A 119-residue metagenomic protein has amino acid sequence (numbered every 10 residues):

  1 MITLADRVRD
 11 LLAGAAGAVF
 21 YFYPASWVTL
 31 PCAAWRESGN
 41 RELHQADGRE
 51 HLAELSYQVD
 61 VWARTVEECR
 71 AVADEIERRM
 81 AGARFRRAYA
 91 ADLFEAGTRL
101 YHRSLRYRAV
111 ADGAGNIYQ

Functional and structural regions predicted by a protein language model:
M1-R49, E67, A71-E75: Small/polar-rich, solvent-exposed N-terminal microdomains that initiate assembly or binding
S38-R41, L52-S56, R78-G82, Y107-R108: Short, low-complexity, polar/charged sequence segments that are solvent-exposed and flexible
H44-D47, Y57-W62, A83-R87, D112-A114: Glycine-rich loops and low-complexity Gly/Arg-rich segments that provide flexible linkers or classic glycine-based
A46-H51, A96-T98: Short, solvent-exposed beta-strand/turn "edge" segments of beta-rich domains on protein surfaces
E50, A63-C69, A88-L93: Short C-terminal domain-edge/linker segments immediately following a structured domain
H51-R64, Y101-D112: Oligomerization/assembly interface segments of phage tail-like spikes and tubes
V59-G82: Mid-chain, well-packed structural core segment of small domains
D74-Q119: Acidic-leaning, charged glycine-interspersed low-complexity segments
